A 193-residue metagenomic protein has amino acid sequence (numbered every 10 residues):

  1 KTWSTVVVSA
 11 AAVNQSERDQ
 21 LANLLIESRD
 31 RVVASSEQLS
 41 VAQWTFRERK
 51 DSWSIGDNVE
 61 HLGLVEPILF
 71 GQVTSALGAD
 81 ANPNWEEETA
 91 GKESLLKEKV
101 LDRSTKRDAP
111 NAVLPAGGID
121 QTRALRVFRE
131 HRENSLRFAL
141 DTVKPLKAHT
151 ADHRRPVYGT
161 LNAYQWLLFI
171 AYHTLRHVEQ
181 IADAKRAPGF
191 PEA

Functional and structural regions predicted by a protein language model:
W3-Q20, I68-F128, D152-R155, P188-A193: Short, helix-capping/interhelical loops that line the mouth of catalytic, cofactor-, or ligand-binding pockets
V13, Q20, L24-E27, K50 (+2 more regions): Short, contiguous, pocket-lining structural segments that sit at or immediately flank catalytic/ligand-binding sites
R18-L21, L25, I55, A124-F128 (+2 more regions): Hydrophobic packing residues in well-ordered alpha-helices of helical domains and bundles
I26-A42: N-terminal targeting signals for Sec/Tat export/insertion, comprising classic cleavable signal peptides
R29-V32, L69, F128, R132-S135: Hydrophobic alpha-helical core bundles mediating ligand binding, dimerization, or RNAP-core interactions
T45-L96, E133, R137-A193: Short, contiguous alpha-helical
